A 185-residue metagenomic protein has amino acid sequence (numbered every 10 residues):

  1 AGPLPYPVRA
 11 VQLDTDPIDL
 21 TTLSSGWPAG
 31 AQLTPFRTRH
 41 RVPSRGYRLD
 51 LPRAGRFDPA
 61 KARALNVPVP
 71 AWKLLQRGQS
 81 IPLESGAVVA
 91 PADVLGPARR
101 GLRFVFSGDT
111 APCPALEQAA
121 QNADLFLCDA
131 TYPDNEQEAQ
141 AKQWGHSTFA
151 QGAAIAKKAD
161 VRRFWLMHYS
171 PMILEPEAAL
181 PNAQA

Functional and structural regions predicted by a protein language model:
A1-T15, P52: Active-site HxH/HxHxD metal-binding segment of metal-dependent hydrolases
L4-R9, P28-A31, G101-L102, A185: A short helix-to-beta-strand connector/capping loop
P5-R9, F57-K61, A71-L75, D129-Y132 (+1 more regions): Glycine-rich loops and low-complexity Gly/Arg-rich segments that provide flexible linkers or classic glycine-based
V11-L13, P114-A185: Binuclear metal-ion centers of metallo-dependent hydrolases, dominated by the metallo-beta-lactamase
T15-T21, R41-V42: A short acidic, often aromatic-flanked loop/helix-cap motif at beta-alpha or helix-coil junctions that lines enzyme
D16-D19, Y47, P68-L74, P82-A87 (+2 more regions): Low-complexity, flexible helical/coil segments
T21-G30, Q137: Intrinsically disordered, low-complexity coil segments
W27-F106, T110-Q118, L125-L127: Active-site-proximal loop/helix segment associated with metal-binding centers of metalloenzymes
